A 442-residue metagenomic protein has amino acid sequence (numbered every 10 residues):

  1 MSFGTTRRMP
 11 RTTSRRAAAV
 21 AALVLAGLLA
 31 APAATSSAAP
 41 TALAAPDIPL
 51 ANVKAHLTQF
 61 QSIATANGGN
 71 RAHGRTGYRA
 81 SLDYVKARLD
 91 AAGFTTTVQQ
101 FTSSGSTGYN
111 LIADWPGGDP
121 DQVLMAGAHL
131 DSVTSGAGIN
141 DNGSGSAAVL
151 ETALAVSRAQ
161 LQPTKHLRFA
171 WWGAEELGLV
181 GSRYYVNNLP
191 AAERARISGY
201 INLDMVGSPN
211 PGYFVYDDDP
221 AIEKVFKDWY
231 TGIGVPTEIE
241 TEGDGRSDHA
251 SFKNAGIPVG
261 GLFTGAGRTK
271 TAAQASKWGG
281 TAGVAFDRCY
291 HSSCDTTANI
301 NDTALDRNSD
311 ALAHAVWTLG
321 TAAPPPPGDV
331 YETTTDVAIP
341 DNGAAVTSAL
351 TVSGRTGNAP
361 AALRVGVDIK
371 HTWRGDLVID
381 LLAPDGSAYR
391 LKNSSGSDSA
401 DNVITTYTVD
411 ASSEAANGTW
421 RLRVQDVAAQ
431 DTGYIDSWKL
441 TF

Functional and structural regions predicted by a protein language model:
M1-A39: Secretory targeting and sorting signals
P40-T76, D131-S132, I201, M205-S208 (+1 more regions): N-terminal capping segment at the start of a domain
I48, W172-T271: Metal-dependent peptidase/peptidase-like ectodomains
T58-P116: A non-catalytic alpha/beta surface segment that caps or lines the substrate-entry region of metallo-dependent hydrolase
A66-N67, T95, T102-S106, G117-P120 (+11 more regions): Solvent-exposed loop/turn segments at secondary-structure junctions within structured extracellular/periplasmic domains
A113, A126-L179, L312: Alpha-helical metal-binding/catalytic segments enriched in His/Glu/Asp
T269-P326: His/Asp/Glu-rich mid-to-C-terminal helical/loop segments that flank catalytic regions of hydrolases
P325-F442: Loop and turn regions of beta-sandwich accessory domains that flank beta-strands and are enriched in small/polar
